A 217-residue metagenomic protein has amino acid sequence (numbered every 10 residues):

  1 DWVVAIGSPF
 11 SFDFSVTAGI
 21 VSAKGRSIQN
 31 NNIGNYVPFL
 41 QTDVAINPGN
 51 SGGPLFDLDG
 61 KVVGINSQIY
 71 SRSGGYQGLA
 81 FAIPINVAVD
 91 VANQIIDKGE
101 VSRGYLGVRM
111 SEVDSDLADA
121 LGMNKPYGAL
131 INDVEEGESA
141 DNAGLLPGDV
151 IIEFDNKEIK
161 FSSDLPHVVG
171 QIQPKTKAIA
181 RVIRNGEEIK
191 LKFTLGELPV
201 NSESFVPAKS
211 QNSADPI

Functional and structural regions predicted by a protein language model:
D1-A143, E153-T176, I183-K190, T194-D215: Serine-dependent protease modules
G148: Conserved catalytic motifs of ABC-family nucleotide-binding domains
